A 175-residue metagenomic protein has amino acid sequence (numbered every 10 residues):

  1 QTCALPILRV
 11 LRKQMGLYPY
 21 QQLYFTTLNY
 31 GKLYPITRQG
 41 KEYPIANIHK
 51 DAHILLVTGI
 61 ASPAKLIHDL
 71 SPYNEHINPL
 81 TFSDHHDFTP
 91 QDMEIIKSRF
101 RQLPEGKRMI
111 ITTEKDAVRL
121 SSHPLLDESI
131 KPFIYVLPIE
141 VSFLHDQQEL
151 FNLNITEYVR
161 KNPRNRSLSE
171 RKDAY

Functional and structural regions predicted by a protein language model:
T2-L5: Short, small-residue-biased leader/transition segments that mark boundaries at the very start of proteins
R9-G40, T58: Canonical P-loop GTPase G-domain recognition
M15-P19, N47-K50, R101-G106, L126-K131: Short, conserved loop/helix-junction motifs that constitute active-site signature segments in enzyme catalytic cores
Y24-T26, L55, N78-L80, I111 (+1 more regions): Hydrophobic/aromatic beta-strand patches that form the interior of the parallel beta-sheet core in alpha/beta enzyme
N29-G31, S83-D87, I130-R160: Short, flexible loop segments at boundaries between secondary-structure elements
I36-A46, D92-S98, Q147-Y158: Short, surface-exposed amphipathic charged segments that create phosphate/polyanion-binding patches used for binding
H49-P90, Y158-V159, N165-Y175: Redox- and metal-dependent alpha/beta enzyme cores, enriched for Fe-S-associated oxidoreductases and cofactor-handling
P63-E105, M109-E128, I139: A C-terminal functional module that forms or caps the active site or interfaces directly with catalytic machinery
